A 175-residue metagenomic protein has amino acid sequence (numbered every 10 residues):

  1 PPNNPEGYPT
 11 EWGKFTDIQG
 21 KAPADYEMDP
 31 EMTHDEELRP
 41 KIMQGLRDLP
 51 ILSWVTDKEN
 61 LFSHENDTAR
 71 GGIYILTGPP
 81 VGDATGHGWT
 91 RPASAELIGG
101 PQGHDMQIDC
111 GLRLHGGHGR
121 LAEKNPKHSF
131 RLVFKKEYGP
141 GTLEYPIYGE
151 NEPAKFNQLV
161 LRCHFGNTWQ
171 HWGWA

Functional and structural regions predicted by a protein language model:
P1-A175: Phosphate-handling architecture centered on phosphoinositide signaling
